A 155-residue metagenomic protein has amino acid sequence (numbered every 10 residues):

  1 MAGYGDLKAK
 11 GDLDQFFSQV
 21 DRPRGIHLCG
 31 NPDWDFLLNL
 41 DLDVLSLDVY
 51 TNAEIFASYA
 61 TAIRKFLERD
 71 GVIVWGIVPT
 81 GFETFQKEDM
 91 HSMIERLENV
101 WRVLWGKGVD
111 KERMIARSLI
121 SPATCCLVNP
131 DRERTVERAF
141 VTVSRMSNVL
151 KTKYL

Functional and structural regions predicted by a protein language model:
M1-Y59: Active-site loop segments of alpha/beta catalytic cores
D43-K153: Catalytic-face loop-and-helix region of soluble metabolic enzyme cores
